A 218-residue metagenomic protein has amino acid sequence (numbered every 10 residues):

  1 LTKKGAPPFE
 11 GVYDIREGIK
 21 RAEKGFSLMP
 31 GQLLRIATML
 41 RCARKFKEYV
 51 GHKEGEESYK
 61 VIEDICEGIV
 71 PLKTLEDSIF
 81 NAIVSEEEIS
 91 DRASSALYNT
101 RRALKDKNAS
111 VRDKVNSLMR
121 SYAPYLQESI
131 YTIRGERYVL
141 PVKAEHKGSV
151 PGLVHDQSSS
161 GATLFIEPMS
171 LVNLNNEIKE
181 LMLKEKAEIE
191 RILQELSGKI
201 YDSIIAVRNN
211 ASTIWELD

Functional and structural regions predicted by a protein language model:
L1-A96, T100, S203-A206, N210-E216: Conserved amphipathic alpha-helical "coupling/scaffold" segments that transmit conformational changes between domains
R16, R44, N108, R112-M119 (+1 more regions): Structural signal for well-ordered, non-membrane alpha-helices
P71-E87, N173-Q194: Extended, charged coiled-coil "arm/hinge" scaffolds of SMC/Rad50-like chromosome-maintenance ATPases and other large
Y98-H146: Extended, Lys/Arg-enriched charged tracts that mediate electrostatic binding to polyanionic substrates
T100, L104-K107, E185-L217: Intracellular alpha-helical coupling/juxtamembrane segments of multi-pass membrane proteins
R112, L118-P124, T132, S160-P168 (+2 more regions): N-terminal accessory segments that target, anchor, or regulate ATP-driven/P-loop NTPase machines and associated
I130, R134-I166, N175: SMC-family hinge/dimerization module
